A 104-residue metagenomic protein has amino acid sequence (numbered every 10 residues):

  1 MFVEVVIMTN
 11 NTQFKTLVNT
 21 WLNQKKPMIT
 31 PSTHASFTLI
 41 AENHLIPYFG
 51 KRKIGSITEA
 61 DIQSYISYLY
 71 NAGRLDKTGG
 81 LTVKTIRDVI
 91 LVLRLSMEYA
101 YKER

Functional and structural regions predicted by a protein language model:
E4-I7: Short, Lys/Arg-enriched N-terminal segments with co-localized hydrophobic residues within the first ~10-30 amino acids
N10-F14, L22-E103: N-terminal core-binding DNA-recognition domain of tyrosine site-specific recombinases/integrases
